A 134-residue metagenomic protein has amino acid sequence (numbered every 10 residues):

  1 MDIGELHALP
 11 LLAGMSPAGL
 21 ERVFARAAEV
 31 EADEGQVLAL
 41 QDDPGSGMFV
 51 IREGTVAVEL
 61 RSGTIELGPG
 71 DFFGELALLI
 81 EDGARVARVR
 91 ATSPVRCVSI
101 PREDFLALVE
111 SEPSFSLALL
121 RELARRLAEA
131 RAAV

Functional and structural regions predicted by a protein language model:
M1-E29, D33, L78, S111: Cyclic nucleotide-binding regulatory module and flanking cytosolic helices
D2, G19-R22, A84-A87, E103-V134: A small-molecule sensor/coupling module
L11, Q36-P94: Cyclic nucleotide-binding regulatory domains
S16, G47, S116: Hydrophobic (often cysteine-bearing) scaffold residues that line and stabilize catalytic clefts of nucleotide/cofactor
V30-A32, L67, I100: Hydrophobic residues at beta-strand termini and immediately following loops that shape nucleotide-binding pockets
V95-D104: A short hydrophobic beta-strand segment most commonly corresponding to one strand of the jelly-roll/cupin
